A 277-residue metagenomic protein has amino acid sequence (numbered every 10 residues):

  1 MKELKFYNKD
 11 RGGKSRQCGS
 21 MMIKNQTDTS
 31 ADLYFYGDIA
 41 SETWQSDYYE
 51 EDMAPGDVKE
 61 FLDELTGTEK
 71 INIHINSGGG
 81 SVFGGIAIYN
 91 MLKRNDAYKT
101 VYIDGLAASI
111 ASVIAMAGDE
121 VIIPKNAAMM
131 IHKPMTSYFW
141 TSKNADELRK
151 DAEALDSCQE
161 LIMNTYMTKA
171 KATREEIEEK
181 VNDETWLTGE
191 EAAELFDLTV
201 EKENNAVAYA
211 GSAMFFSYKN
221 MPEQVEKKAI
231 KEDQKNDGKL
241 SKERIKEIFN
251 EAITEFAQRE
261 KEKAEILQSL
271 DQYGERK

Functional and structural regions predicted by a protein language model:
M1-I110, V121-M130, M135-K277: N-terminal organellar transit peptides
G118: Conserved alpha-helical elements of the SDR catalytic core
